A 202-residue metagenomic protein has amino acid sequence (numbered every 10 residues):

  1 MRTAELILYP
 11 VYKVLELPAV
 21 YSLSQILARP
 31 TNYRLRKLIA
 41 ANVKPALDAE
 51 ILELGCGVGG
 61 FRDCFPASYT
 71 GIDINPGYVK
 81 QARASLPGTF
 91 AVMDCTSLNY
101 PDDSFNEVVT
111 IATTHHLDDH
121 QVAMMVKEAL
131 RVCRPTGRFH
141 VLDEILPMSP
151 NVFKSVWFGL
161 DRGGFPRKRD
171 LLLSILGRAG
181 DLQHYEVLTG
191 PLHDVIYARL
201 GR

Functional and structural regions predicted by a protein language model:
R29-L47: Conserved alpha-helix/loop element of class I SAM-dependent methyltransferases that forms part of the SAM/SAH-binding
L52, G57-S97: Class I SAM-dependent methyltransferase SAM/SAH-binding core
V109: A conserved beta-strand element that flanks and buttresses the S-adenosyl-L-methionine
L117-D118, C133-P135: Helix-to-beta-strand junctions that scaffold the AdoMet/dcAdoMet cofactor pocket in Class I SAM-dependent enzymes
L117-E128: A short, conserved alpha-helix within the catalytic core of class I
T136-E144: Conserved beta-strand signature within the Rossmann-like core of class I S-adenosyl-L-methionine
L146-R162: Short, glycine-/aromatic-enriched active-site segment of Class I SAM-dependent methyltransferases
G164-A179: Short alpha-helix
